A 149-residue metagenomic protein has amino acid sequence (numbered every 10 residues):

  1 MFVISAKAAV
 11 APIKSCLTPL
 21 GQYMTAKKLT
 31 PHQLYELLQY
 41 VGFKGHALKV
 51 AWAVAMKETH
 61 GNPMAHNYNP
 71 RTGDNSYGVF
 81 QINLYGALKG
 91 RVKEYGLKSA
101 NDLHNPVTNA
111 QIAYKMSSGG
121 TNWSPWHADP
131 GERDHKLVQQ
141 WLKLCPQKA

Functional and structural regions predicted by a protein language model:
F2-G61: Export/targeting segments at the very N-terminus of extracytoplasmic proteins
V41, H46-A51, M64-A149: Catalytic and binding regions of secreted/periplasmic enzymes and modules that target cell-wall glycans
